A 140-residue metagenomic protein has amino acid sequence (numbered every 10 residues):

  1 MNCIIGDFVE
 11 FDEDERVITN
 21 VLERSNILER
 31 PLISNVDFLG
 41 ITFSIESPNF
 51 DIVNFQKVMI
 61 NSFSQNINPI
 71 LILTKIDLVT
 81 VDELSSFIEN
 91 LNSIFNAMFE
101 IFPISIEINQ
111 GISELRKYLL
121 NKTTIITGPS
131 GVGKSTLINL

Functional and structural regions predicted by a protein language model:
M1-I52: N-terminal accessory targeting/assembly segments
N2-V21, I112-L140: Conserved G1/Walker A P-loop phosphate-binding module
L28-L32, I60, E114-L115: Short, flexible, glycine/charge-rich loop motifs used to bind or transfer phosphoryl groups or to couple energy/partner
V36-F43, S64-I76, F95-S105: Conserved beta-strand/loop subsegment of P-loop NTPase cores
D51-N54, E83-L84: Residues at alpha-helix caps and immediate loop-helix transition turns in enzyme cores, especially N- and C-cap
V53-N68: Histidine-anchored nucleotide/phosphate-binding helix
L78-V132: Canonical P-loop GTPase G-domain recognition
